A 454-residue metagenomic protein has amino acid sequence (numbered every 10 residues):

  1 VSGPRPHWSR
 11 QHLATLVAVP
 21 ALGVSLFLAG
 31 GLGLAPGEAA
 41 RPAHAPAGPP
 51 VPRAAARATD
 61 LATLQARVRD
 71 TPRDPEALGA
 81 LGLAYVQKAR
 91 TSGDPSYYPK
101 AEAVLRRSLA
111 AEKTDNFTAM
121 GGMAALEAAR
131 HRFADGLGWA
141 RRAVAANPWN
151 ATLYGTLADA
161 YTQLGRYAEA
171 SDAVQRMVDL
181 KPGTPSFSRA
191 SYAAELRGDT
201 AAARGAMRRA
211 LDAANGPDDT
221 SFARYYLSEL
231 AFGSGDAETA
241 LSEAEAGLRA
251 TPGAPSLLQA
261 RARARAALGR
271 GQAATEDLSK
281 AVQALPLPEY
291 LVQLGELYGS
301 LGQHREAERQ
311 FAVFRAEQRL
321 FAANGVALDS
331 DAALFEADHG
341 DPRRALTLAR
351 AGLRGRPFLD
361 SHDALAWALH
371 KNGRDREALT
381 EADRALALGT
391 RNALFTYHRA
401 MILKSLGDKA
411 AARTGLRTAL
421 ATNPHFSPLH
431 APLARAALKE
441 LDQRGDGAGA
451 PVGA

Functional and structural regions predicted by a protein language model:
G3-T114, T118, G138, P424-H425 (+2 more regions): N-terminal leader/linker segments that initiate helical-solenoid repeat arrays
P72, K113-T114, P148, K181-P182 (+7 more regions): Short coil turns that delineate tetratricopeptide repeat
A77, T118-A119, L153, S186-F187 (+6 more regions): TPR alpha-solenoid repeat register
A80, G121-G122, T156, R189-A190 (+8 more regions): Canonical tetratricopeptide repeat
L83, R90, A125, D159 (+9 more regions): Residue-level recognition of tetratricopeptide repeat
Q87, D94, A129, Q163-L164 (+9 more regions): Register position in tetratricopeptide repeats
